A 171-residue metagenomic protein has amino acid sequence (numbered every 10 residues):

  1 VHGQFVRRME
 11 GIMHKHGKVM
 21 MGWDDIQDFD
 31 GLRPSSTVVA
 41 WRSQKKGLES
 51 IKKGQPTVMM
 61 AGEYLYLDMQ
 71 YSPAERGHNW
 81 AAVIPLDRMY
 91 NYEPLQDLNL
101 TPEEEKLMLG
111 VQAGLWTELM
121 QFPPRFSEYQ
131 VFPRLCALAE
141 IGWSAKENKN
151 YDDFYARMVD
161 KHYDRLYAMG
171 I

Functional and structural regions predicted by a protein language model:
V1-M21: Substrate-binding cleft of carbohydrate-active enzyme catalytic domains
V19-S36, A40-I171: Flexible, acidic glycine-rich loops studded with aromatic residues
